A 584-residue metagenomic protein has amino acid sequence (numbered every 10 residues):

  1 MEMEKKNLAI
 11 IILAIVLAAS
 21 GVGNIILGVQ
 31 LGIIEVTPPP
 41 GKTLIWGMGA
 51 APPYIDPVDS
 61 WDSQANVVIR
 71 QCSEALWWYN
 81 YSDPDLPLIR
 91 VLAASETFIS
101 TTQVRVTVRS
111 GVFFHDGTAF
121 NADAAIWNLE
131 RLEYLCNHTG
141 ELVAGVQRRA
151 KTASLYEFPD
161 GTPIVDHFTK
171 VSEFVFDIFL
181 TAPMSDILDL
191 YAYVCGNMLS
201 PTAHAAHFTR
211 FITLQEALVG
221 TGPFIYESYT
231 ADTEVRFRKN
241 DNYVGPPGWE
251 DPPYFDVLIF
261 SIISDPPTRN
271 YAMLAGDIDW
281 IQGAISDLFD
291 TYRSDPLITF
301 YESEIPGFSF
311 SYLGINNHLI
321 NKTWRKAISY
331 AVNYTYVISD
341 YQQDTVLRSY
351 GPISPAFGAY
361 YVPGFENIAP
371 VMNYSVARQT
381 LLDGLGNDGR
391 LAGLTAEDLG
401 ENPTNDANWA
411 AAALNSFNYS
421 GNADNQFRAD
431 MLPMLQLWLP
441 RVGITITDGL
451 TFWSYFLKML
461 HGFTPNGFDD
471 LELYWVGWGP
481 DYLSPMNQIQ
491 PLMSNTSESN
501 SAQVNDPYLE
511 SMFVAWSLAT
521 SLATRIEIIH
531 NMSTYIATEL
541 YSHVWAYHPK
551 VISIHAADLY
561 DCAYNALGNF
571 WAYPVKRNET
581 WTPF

Functional and structural regions predicted by a protein language model:
G47-I99, V219, Q342: N-terminal lobe/hinge region of extracytoplasmic solute-binding protein
Y81-S82, M184, D189-I259, D265-T268 (+4 more regions): Gly/Pro-rich hinge or "lid" segments in bacterial periplasmic/extracellular proteins
A94-E141, D177: Aromatic- and charge-enriched surface segment that lines or borders ligand/interaction sites
T97, E141-H204, T230, H318 (+1 more regions): Surface-exposed binding/hinge segments that line and control ligand-binding clefts or catalytic entry sites
L142, V146, E227-R238, S261-H318 (+4 more regions): Extracellular/periplasmic solute-recognition and catalytic clefts
F224, R348-G400, G421-D430, I528: Structural transition elements
T230, E234, Y330-F365, A423 (+2 more regions): Detector for C-terminal structural segments
A231, D388-G477, V551: Ligand/substrate-recognition segments at binding pockets and active sites
